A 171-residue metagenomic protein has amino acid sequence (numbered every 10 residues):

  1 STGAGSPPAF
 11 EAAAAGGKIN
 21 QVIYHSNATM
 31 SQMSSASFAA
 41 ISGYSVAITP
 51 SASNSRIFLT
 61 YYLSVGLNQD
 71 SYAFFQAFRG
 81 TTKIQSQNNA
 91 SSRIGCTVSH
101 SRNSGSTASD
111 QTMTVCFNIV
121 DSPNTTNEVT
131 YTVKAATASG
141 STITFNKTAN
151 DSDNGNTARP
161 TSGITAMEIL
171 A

Functional and structural regions predicted by a protein language model:
S1-M30: Glycine-rich, low-complexity segments
H25-S26, Q32-S34, T49-E128, T132-A171: Terminal beta-strand-rich extracellular "head" domains that mediate receptor/glycan or other ligand binding
S37: Acidic-glycine-rich active-site phosphate/pyrophosphate-binding loop
A40-S42: Short, solvent-exposed loop/turn segments enriched in Ser/Thr/Gly
Y44-I48: Extended, low-complexity regulatory regions
